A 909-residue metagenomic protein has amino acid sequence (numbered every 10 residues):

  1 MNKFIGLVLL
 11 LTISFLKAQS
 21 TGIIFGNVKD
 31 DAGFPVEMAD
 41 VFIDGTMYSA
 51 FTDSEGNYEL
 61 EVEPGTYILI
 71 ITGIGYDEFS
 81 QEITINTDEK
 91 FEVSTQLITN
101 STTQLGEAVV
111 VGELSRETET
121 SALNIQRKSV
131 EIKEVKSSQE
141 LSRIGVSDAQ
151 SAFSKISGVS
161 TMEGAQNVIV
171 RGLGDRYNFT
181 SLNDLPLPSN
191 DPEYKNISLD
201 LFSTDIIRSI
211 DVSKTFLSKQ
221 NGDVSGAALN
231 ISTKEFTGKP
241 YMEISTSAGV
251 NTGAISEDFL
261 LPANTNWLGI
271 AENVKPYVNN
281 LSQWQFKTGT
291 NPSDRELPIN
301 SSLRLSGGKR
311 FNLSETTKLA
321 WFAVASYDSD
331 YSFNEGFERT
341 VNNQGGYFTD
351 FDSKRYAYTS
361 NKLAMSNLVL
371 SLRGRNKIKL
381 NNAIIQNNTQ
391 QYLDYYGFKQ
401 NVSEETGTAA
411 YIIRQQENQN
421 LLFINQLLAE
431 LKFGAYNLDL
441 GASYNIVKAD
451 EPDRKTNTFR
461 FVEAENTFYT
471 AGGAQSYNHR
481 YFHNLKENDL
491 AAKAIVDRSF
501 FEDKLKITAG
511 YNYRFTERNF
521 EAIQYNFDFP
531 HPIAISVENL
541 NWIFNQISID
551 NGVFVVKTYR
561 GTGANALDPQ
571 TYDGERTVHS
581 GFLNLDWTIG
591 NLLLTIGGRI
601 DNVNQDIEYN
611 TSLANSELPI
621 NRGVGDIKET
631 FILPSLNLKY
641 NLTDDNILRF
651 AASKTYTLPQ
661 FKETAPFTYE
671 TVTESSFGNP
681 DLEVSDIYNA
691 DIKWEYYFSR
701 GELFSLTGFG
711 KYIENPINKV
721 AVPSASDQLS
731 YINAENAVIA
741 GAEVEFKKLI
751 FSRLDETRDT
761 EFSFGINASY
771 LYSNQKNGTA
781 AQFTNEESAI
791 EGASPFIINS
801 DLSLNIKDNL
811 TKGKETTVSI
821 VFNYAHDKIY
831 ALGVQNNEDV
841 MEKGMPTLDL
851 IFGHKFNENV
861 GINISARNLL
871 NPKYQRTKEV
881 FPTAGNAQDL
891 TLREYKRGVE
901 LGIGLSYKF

Functional and structural regions predicted by a protein language model:
A18-E107: Periplasm-facing N-terminal accessory domains of Gram-negative outer-membrane beta-barrel systems
T72-I74, K90-E140: Short, acidic, small-residue-rich periplasmic hinge/interaction motif at the N-terminus of Gram-negative outer-membrane
S115, N124-I169, D184-S218, S225: Periplasmic N-terminal accessory/gating domains of Gram-negative outer-membrane beta-barrel systems
P186, D450, N466-Y469, N539-G563 (+7 more regions): Surface-exposed extracellular loop regions of Gram-negative outer-membrane beta-barrel proteins, predominantly
T288-D394, F423-L427, L636: Transmembrane beta-barrel wall of Gram-negative outer-membrane proteins
T406-L428, A566-H579, I627, Y656-I713 (+5 more regions): Outer-membrane beta-barrel signature, preferentially recognizing the C-terminal barrel domain of Gram-negative
G708-I713, S730-K828: Gram-negative outer-membrane beta-barrel transporters
Y824-A831, H854-F909: C-terminal beta-signal and adjacent terminal beta-strands/loops of Gram-negative outer-membrane beta-barrel proteins
